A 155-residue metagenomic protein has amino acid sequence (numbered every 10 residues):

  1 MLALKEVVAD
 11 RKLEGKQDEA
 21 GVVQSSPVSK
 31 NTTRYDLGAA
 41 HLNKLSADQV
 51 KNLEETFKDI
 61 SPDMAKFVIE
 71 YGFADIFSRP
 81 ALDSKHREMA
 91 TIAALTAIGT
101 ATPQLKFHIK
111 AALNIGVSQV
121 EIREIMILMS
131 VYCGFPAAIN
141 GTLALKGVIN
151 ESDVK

Functional and structural regions predicted by a protein language model:
M1-S84, K106, N114, A138-K155: Acidic, glycine/proline-rich low-complexity segments that act as flexible tails and inter-domain linkers
E6, E70, L95, L128-V131: Residues within well-ordered alpha-helical secondary structure of globular protein domains
H86-T96, L105, I109, I125-M129: Short, structured motif recognition centered on aromatic/hydrophobic residues
S130, F135-I139: Substrate/cofactor-recognition hotspot
